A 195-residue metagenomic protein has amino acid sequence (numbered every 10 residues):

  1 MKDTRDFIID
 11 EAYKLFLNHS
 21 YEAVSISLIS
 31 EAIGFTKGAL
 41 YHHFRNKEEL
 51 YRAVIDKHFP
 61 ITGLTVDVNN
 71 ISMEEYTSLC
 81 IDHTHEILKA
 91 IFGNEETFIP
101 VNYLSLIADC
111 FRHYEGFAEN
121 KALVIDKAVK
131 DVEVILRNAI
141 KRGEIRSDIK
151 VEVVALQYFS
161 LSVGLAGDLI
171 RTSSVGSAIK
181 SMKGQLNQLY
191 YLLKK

Functional and structural regions predicted by a protein language model:
D3-T4, I8-E11: N-terminal positioning helix adjacent to the helix-turn-helix/winged-helix DNA-binding module
F7, L15-K57: Helix-turn-helix
K47, V54, H58, C80-T84 (+3 more regions): Hydrophobic/aromatic residues within well-ordered alpha-helical segments
A53, V66-P100, V151, A155-Y158: Hydrophobic alpha-helical connector segments
I91-E119, G167: Amphipathic alpha-helical segments used for helix-helix packing
Y103-A108, I149-D168, S181-L189: Hydrophobic alpha-helical segments that form the core of small-molecule binding pockets and/or dimer interfaces
E115-R142, V153-L156, K180-K183: Amphipathic alpha-helical packing segments from all-alpha helical-bundle domains
